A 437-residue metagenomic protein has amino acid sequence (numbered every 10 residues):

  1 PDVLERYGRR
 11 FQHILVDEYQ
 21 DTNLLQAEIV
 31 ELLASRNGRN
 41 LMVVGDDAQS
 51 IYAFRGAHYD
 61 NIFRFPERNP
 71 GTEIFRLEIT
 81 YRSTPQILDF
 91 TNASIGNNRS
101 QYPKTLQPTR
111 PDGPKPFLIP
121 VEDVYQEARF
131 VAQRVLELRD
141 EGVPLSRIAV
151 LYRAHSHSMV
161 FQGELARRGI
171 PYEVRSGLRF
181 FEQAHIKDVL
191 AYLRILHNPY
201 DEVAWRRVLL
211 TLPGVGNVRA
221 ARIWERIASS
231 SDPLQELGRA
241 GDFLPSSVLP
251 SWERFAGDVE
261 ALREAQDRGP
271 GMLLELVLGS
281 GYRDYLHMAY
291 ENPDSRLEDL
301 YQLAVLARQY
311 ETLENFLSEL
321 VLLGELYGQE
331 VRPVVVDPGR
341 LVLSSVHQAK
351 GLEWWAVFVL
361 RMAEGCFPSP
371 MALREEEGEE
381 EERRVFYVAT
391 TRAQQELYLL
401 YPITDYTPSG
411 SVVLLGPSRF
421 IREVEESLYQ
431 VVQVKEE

Functional and structural regions predicted by a protein language model:
P1-R64, I79-S83: Conserved helicase NTPase motor core
Y7, T22, L33-N37, P66-P70 (+4 more regions): Conserved catalytic network of the ASCE P-loop NTPase/AAA+ motor domain
H13, P144, S158-E164, R168-I170 (+2 more regions): Conserved helicase C-terminal RecA-like lobe
I29-L32, N61-R68, Q86-S94, F130 (+7 more regions): Alpha-helical scaffold elements adjacent to nucleotide-binding pockets in ATP/GTP-utilizing enzyme cores
V44-A48, F54-Y59, I79-Y81, N92 (+5 more regions): A short beta-strand-to-loop transition that corresponds to the Sensor-1 phosphate-sensing loop of AAA+ P-loop ATPases
A48-A53, R82-S83, V174-H197: Short alpha-helix plus adjacent loop in nuclease-associated cores
P70-E73, E78-P171, L196-N198, A265: Helicase P-loop NTPase motor core
